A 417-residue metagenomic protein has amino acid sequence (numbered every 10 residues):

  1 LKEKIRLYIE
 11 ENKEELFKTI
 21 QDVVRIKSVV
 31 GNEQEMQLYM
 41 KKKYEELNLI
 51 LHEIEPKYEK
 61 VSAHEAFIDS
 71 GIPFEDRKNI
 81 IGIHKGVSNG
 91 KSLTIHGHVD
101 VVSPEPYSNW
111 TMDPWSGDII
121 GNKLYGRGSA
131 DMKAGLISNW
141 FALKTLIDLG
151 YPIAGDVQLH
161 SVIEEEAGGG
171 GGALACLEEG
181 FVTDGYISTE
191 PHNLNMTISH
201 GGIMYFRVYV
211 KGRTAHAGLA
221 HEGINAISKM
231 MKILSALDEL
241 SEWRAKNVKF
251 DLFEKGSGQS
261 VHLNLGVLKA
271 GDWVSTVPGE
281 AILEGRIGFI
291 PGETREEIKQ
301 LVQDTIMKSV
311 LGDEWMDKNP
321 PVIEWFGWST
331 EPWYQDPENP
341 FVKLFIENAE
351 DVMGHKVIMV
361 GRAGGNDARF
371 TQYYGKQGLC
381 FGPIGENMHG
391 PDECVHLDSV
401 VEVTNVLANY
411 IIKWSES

Functional and structural regions predicted by a protein language model:
L1-K4, E11, E46, F74 (+2 more regions): Metal-dependent amide/peptide-bond hydrolase catalytic core, centered on the "pita-bread" metallohydrolase fold
L1-L124, I153: Acidic/His- and Gly-rich active-site-bordering loop/insert found across diverse amide/peptide-bond hydrolases
V23, K27, Y44, E190 (+2 more regions): Residue-level signal for inorganic ion chemistry
I83, H96-H98, V162, Y205-K211 (+1 more regions): Residue-level recognition of well-ordered beta-strand positions that form the cores of beta-sheet-rich folds across
P104-I119, I198-Y209, E347-N348, L379: Acidic-glycine-rich active-site phosphate/pyrophosphate-binding loop
N122-I137, G150-P152, H221-I227, C394-V401: Short, conserved micro-motifs enriched in small and acidic residues
L124, M132-Y205, K255, S415: Acidic/histidine-rich catalytic neighborhood of metal-dependent amide-processing enzymes
